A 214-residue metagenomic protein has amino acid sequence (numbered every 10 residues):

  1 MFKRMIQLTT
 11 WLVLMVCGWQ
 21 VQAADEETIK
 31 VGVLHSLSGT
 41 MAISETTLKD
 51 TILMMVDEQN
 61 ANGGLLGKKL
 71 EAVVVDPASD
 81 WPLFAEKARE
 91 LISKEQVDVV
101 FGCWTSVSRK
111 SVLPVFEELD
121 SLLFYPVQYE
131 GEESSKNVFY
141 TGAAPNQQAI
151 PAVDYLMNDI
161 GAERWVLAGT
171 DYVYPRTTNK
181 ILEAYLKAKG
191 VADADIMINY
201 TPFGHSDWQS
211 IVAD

Functional and structural regions predicted by a protein language model:
M1-K30: Short, low-complexity disordered leader/linker segments with a strong preference for bacterial N-terminal type II
Q22-V33, N62-K69, M157-E163: Immediate post-signal peptide segment of exported/extracytoplasmic ligand-binding proteins
T28, I43-D50, G63-E132, P202-Q209: Beta-alpha junction/loop-to-helix N-cap segments that form part of ligand/metal-binding clefts
G32-T40: Acidic/histidine-rich, surface-exposed loop or edge segments in extracytoplasmic proteins
S36, P77, T170: Cofactor-binding loop segments of dinucleotide-utilizing enzymes, especially the Rossmann-like FAD- and NAD(P)+-binding
S44-L66, I181-A188: Short, polar/charged alpha-helical segment
E86, E130-G131, N137-D214: Extracellular/periplasmic Venus flytrap/periplasmic-binding protein
